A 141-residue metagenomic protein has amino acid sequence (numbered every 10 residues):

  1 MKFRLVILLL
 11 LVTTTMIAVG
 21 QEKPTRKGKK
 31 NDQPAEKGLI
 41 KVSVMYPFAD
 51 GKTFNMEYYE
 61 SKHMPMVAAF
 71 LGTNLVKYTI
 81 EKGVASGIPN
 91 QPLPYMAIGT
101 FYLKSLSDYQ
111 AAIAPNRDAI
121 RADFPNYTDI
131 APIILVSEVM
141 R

Functional and structural regions predicted by a protein language model:
M1-P24: Bacterial Sec-dependent N-terminal signal peptides
G20-R141: Macromolecular interaction modules
